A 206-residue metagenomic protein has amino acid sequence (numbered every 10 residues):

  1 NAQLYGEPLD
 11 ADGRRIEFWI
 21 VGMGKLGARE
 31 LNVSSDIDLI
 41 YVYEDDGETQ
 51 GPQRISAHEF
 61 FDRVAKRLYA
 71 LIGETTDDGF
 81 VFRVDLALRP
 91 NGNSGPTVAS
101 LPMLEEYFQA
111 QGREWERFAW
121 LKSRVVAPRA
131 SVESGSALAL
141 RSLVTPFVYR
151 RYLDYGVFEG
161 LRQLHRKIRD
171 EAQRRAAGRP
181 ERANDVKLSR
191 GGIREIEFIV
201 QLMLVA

Functional and structural regions predicted by a protein language model:
N1-A206: A nucleotide- and high-energy phosphate-metabolite-utilizing enzyme signature
